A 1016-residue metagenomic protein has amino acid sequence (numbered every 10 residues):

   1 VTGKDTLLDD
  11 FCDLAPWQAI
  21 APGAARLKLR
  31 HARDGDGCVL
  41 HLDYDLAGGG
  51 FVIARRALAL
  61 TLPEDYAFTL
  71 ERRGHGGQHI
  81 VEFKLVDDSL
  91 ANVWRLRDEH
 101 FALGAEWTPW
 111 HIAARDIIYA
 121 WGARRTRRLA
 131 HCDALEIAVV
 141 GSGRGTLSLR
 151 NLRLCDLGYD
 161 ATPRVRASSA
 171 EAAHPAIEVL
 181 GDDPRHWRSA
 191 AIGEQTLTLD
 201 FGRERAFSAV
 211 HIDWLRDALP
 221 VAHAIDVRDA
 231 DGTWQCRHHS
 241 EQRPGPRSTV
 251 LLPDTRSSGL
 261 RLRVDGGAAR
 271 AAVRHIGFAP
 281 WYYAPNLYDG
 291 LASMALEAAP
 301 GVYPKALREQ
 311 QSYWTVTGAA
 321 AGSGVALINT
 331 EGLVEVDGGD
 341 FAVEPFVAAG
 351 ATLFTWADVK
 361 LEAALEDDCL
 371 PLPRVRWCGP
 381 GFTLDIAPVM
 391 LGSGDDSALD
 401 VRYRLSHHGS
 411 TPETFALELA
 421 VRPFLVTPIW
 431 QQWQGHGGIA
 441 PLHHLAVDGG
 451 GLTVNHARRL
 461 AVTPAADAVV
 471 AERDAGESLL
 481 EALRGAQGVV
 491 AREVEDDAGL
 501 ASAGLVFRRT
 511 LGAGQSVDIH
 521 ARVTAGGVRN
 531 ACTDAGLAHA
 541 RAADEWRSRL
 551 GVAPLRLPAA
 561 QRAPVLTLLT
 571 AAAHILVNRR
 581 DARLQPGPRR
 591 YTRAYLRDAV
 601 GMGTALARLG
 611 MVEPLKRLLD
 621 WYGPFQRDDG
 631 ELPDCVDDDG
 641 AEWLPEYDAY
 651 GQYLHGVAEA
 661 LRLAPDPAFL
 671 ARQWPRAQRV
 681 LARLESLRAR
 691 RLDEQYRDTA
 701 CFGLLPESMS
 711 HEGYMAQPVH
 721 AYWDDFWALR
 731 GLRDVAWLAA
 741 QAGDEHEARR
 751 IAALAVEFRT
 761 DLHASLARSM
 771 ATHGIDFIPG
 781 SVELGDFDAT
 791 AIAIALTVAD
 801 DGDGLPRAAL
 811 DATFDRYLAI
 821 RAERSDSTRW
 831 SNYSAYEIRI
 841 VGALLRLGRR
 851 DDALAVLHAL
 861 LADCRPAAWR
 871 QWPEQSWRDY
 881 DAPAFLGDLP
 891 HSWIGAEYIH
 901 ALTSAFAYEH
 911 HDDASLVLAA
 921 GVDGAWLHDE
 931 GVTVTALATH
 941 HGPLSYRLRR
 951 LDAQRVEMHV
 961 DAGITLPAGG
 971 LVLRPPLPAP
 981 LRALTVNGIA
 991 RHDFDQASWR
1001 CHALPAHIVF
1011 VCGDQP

Functional and structural regions predicted by a protein language model:
T2, F11, F68-L70, P109-L152 (+1 more regions): Extracellular beta-strand ligand-recognition surfaces/modules
A19, R26-G35, H41, C155-F207 (+4 more regions): Disordered, acidic Ser/Thr/Pro-rich linker "stalks" and the adjacent N-terminal cap of the next globular domain
Y44-A123, G143-S148, H211-H239: Extracellular ligand-binding interfaces
L152, I192-Q195, R205, R216-Y282: Trp- and acidic/polar-enriched beta-sheet ligand-binding modules for extracellular glycan and matrix recognition
A268-A271, H275-A559, A563, H911-P1016: Terminal accessory carbohydrate-recognition/targeting modules of carbohydrate-active enzymes
H407, Q432, A446, T453 (+7 more regions): Aromatic-rich carbohydrate-recognition surfaces in CAZymes
V469-V470, D474-L480, V552-A572, L596 (+5 more regions): Active-site acid/base region of carbohydrate-active enzymes
Y595-K616, G623-R627, P675-A682, F726 (+4 more regions): Active-site core of glycosidic bond-cleaving carbohydrate-active enzymes
